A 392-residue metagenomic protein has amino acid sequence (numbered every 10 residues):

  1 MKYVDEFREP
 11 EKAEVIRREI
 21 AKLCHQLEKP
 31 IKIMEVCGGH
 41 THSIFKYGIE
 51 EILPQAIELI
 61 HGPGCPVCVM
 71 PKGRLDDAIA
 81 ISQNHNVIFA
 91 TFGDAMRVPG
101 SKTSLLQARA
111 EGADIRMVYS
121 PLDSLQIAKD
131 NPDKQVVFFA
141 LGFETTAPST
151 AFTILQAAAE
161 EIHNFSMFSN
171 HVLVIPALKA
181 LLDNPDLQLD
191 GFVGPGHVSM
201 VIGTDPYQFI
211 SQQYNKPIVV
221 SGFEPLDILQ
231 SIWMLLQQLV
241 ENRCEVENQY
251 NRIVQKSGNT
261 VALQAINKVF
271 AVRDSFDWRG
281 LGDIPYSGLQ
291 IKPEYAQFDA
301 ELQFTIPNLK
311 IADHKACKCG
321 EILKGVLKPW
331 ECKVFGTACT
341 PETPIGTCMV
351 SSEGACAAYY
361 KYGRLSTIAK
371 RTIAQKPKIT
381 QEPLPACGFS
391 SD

Functional and structural regions predicted by a protein language model:
M1-D133, A147, A151, L155-E160 (+5 more regions): Metallocofactor- and cofactor-centric catalytic cores in central/energy metabolism, strongly enriched
E6, C68, F139, F143 (+6 more regions): Hydrophobic alpha-helical scaffolding
F139, F143-P206: Phosphate/pyrophosphate-binding betaalpha-module
F168, D186-Q255: A conserved active-site cap/scaffold subdomain adjacent to cofactor or substrate pockets
Q230-E321: Internal helical hairpin/lid segments
